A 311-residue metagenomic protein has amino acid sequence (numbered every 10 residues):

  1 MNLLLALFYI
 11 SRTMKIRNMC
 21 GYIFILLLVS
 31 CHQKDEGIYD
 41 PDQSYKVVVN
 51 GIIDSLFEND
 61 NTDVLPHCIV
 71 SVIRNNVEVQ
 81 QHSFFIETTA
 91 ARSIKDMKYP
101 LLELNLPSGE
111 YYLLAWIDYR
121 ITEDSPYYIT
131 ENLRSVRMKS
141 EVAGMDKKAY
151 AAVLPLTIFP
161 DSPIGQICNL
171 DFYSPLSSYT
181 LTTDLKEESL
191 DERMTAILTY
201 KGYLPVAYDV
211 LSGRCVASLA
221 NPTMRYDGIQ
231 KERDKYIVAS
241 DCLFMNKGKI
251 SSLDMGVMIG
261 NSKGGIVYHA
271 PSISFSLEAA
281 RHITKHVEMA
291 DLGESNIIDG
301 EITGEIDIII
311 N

Functional and structural regions predicted by a protein language model:
S11-C20: Bacterial N-terminal signal peptides that target proteins for export
L28-S30: C-terminal motif of bacterial Sec signal peptides marking the signal peptidase cleavage site
H32-D35: Bacterial signal peptide processing site
D40-P41, N169-L176, F244-N246: Conserved "repeat-terminator" motif of extracellular CCP/Sushi domains
G51-V64, T182-D191: Structural motif
C68-P126, D191-A279, D307-N311: Tryptophan-paired
T89-A91, I121-I167, K263-G293: Structured interaction patches on ligand/partner-binding surfaces of diverse proteins
M138-I229: Acidic, serine/threonine- and glycine-rich low-complexity intrinsically disordered segments that serve as flexible
